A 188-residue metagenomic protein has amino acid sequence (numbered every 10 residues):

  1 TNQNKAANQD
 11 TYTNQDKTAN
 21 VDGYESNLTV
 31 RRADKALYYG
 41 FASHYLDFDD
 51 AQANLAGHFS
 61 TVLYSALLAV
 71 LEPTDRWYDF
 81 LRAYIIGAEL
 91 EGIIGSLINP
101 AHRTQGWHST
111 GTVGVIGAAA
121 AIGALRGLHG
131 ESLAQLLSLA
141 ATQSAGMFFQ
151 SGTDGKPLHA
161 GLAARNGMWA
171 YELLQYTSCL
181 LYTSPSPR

Functional and structural regions predicted by a protein language model:
T1-N2, Q15-G57, E72: Generic N-terminal targeting/processing segments that precede catalytic cores or assembly contacts
D50-V62, T104, K156-G161: Active-site pocket-shaping loop/turn-to-helix segments
F59-L81, I116-L128: Alpha-helical support elements that line or immediately flank enzyme active sites and cofactor-binding pockets
I86-A163: Glycine-rich, mobile lid/loop segments that gate access to catalytic sites or pores
Y182-P187: Conserved small/polar residues in nucleotide/adenosyl-binding loops
